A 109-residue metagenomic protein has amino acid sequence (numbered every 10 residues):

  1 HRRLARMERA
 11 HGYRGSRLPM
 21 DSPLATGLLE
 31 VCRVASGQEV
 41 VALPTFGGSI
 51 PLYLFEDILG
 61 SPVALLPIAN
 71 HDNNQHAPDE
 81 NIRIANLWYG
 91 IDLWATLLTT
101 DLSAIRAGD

Functional and structural regions predicted by a protein language model:
H1-D109: An extended, acidic, His-containing surface patch that forms the Zn2+-binding/catalytic region of metallohydrolases
